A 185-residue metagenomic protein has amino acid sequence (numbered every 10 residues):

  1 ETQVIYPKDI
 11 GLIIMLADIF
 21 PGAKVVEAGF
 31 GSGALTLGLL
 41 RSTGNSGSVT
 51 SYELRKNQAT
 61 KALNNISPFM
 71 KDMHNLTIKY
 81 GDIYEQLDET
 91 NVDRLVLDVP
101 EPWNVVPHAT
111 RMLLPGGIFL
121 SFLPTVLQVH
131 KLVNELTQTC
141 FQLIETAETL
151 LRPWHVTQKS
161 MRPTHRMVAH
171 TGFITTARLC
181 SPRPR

Functional and structural regions predicted by a protein language model:
Y6, G31-S32: Conserved SAM/SAH-binding loop
F20-G31: Conserved class I S-adenosyl-L-methionine
G22, R41-S48, P115: Conserved S-adenosyl-L-methionine
S32-N45, T110-R111: Conserved SAM-binding loop of SAM-dependent methyltransferases across substrates and taxa, primarily the Class I
L40, W103-G117, E135-T137: A short glycine-rich, Lys/Arg-flanked "PGG" loop and its adjoining helix->strand segment in the class I
Y52-W103: S-adenosyl-L-methionine
G116-P124, Q128: Conserved beta-strand signature within the Rossmann-like core of class I S-adenosyl-L-methionine
N134-R185: SAM/dcSAM-binding transferase cores
